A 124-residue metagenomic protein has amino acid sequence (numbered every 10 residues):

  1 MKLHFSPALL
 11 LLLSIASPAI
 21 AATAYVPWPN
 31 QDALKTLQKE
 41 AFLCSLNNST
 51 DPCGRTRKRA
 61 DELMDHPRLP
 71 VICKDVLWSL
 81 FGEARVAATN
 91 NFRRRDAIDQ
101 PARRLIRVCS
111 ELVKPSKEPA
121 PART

Functional and structural regions predicted by a protein language model:
M1-L9: Bacterial N-terminal signal peptides that target proteins for export
L11-L13: Repetitive helical segments and hydrophobic/amphipathic motifs
A16-P18: N-terminal signal peptide c-region/cleavage motif recognized by signal peptidases
I20-R55, R59: Immediate post-signal-peptide N-terminus of mature secreted/exported proteins
D51-G54, A60-M64, S116-P121: Extracellular/mature segments of secreted proteins
D61-R107: Mid-chain, structured segments of secreted extracytoplasmic proteins
I106-T124: Short, low-complexity, Pro/Ser/Thr/Gly-rich segments in the mature regions of secreted, periplasmic
